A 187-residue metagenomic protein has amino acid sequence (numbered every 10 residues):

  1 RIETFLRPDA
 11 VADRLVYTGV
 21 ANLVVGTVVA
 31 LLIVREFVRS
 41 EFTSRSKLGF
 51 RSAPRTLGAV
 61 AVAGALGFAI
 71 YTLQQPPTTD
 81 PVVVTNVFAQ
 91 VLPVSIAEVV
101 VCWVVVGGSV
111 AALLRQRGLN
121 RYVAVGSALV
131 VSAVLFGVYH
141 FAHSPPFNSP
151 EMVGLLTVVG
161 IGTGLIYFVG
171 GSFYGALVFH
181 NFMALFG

Functional and structural regions predicted by a protein language model:
R1, L57-A65, L129-L135: Alpha-helical transmembrane segments
R1-F37, R55-T56: Alpha-helical transmembrane segments in multi-pass membrane proteins
I2-P8, F68-V83, V138-P145: Juxtamembrane "helix-exit" motif on the non-cytosolic side of transmembrane helices
L31-F42, L73, V110-R115, Y167-G170: Structural signal for the C-terminal ends of transmembrane alpha-helices and the immediately following loop
E41-R51, L114-V123: Membrane-interface helix-boundary motifs at transmembrane edges
G49-A59, V153: Cytoplasmic-side transmembrane-helix entry/capping segments in multi-pass membrane proteins
G58-V101: Hydrophobic, well-structured mid-protein blocks that either form specific transmembrane helices
V84-G187: Transmembrane helix-loop-helix hairpins at the membrane interface of multi-pass integral membrane proteins
